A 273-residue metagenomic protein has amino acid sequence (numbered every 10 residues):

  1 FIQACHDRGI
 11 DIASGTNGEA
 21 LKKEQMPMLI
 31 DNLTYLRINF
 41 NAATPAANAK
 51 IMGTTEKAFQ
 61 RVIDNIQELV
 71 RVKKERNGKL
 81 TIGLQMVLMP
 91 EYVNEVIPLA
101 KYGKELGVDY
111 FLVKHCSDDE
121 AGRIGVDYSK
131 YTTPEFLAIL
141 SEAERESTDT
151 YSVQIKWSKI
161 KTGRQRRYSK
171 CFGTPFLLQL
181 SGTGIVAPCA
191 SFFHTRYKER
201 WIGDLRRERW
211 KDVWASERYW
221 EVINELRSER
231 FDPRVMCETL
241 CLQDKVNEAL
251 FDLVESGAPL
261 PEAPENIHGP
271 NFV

Functional and structural regions predicted by a protein language model:
F1-C5: N-terminal active-site wall of soluble small-molecule enzyme domains
R8-D11, P27-E208, D212, L250-L253 (+1 more regions): Radical SAM enzyme [4Fe-4S]-AdoMet core and its adjacent flexible, acidic and glycine-rich loops/tails across
G18-E19: Short beta-strand->alpha-helix junction loop in the catalytic core of nucleotide-activated group-transfer enzymes
T183-I185, C189, H194-R200, D204-D212 (+1 more regions): Radical SAM enzyme core and accessory elements
